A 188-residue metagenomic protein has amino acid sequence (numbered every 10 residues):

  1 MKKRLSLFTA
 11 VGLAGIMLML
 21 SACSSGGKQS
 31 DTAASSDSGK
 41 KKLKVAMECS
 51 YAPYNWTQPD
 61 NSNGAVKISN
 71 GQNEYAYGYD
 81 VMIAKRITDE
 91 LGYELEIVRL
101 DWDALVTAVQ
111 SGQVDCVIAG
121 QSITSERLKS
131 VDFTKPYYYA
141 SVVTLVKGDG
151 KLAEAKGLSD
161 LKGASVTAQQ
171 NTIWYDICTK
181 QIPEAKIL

Functional and structural regions predicted by a protein language model:
M1-G12: Bacterial N-terminal signal peptides that target proteins for export
M19-A22: C-terminal motif of bacterial Sec signal peptides marking the signal peptidase cleavage site
S24-G27: Bacterial signal peptide processing site
D31-S35, N63-V66, G148-S165: Flexible hinge/capping segments at coil-to-helix
G39-Q121: Extracytoplasmic small-molecule ligand-binding "clamshell" domains of the periplasmic binding protein/Venus flytrap
Y51-Q58, E126-R127, A153, D176-I177: Short, solvent-exposed loop/turn elements at domain surfaces
E94-D160: Acidic, polar ligand-binding/catalytic clefts
T167-I182: Secondary-structure junction motif
